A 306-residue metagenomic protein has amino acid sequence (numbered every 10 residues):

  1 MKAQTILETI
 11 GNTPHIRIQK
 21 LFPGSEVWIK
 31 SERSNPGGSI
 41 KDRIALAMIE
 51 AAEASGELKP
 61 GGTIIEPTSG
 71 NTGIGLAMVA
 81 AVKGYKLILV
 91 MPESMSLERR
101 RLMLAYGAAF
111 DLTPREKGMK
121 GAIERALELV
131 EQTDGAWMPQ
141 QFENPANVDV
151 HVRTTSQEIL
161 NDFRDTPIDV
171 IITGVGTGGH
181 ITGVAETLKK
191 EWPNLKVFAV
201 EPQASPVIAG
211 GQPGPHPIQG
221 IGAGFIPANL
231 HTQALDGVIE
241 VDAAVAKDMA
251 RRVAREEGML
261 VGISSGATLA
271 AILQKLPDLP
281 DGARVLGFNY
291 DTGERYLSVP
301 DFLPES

Functional and structural regions predicted by a protein language model:
M1-S306: PLP-dependent amino-acid enzyme catalytic core
